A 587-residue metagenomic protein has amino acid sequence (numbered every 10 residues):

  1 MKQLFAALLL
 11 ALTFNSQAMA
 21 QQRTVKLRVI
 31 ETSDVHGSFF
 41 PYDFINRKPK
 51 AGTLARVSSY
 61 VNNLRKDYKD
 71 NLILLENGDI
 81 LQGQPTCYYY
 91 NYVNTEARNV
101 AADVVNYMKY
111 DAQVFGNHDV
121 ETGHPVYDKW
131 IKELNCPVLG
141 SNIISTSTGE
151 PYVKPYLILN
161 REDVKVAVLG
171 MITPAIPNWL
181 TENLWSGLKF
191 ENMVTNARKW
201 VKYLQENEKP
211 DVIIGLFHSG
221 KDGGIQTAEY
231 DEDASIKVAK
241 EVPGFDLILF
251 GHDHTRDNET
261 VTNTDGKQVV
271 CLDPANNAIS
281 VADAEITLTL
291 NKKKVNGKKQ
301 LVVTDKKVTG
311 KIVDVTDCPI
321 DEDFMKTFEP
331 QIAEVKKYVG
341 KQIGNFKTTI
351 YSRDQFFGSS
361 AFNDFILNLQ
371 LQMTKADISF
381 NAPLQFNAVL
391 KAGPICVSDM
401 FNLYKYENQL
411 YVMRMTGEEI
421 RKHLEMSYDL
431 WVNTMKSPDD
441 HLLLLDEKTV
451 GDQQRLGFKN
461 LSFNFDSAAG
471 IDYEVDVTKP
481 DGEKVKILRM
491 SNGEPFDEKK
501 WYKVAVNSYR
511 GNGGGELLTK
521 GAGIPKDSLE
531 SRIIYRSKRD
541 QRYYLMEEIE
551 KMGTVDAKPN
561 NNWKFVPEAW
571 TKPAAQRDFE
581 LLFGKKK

Functional and structural regions predicted by a protein language model:
M1-R23: Bacterial Sec-dependent N-terminal signal peptides
K2, N15-S16, E76, N106 (+1 more regions): Solvent-exposed, well-ordered amphipathic alpha-helical segments that flank/support binding or catalytic loops
L9, A102, Q409: Generic anion/oxyanion-binding catalytic loop in active/binding sites
Q21-V313, F357-L369, S379: Acidic, metal/ion-coordinating pockets
Q22-R28, T32, S38-R47, A51-K66 (+4 more regions): Catalytic centers of hydrolytic enzymes
